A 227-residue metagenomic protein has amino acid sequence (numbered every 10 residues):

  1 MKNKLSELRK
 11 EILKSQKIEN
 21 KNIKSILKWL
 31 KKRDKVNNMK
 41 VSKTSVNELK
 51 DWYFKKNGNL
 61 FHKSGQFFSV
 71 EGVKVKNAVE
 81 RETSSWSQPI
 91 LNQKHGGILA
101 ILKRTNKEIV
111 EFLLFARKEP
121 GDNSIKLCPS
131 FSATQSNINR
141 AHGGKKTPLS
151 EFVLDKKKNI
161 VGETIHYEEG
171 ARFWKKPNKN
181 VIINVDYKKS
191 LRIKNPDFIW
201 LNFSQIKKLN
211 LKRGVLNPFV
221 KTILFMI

Functional and structural regions predicted by a protein language model:
M1-A78, G214, L224-I227: N-terminal domain-onset segments
N38-G96, A100, T147-Y167, A171: Extended, Lys/Arg-enriched charged tracts that mediate electrostatic binding to polyanionic substrates
G72, A116, N184-Y187: Surface-exposed beta-strand edges and flanking loops
V75-D122, C128-A133: Core of folded catalytic or high-affinity ligand/protein-binding domains in predominantly eukaryotic proteins
F115-A116, P120-V161: Compact, glycine/acidic-enriched structural inserts
E163-I227: Elongated scaffolding segments in large macromolecular assemblies, built predominantly from amphipathic alpha-helices
